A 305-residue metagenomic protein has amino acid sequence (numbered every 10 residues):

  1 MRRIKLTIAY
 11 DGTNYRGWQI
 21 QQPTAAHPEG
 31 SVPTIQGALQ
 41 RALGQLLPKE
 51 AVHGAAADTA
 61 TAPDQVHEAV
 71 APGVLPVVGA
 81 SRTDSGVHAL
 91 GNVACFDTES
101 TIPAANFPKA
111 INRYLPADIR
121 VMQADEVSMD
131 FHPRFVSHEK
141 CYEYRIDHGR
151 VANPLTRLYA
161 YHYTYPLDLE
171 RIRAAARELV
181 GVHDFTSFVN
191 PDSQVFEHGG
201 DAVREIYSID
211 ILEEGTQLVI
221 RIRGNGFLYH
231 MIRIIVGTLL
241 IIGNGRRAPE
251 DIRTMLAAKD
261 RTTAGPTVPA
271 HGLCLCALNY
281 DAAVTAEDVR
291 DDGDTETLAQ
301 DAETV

Functional and structural regions predicted by a protein language model:
M1-V305: Structured-RNA-binding interfaces characteristic of tRNA pseudouridine synthases
